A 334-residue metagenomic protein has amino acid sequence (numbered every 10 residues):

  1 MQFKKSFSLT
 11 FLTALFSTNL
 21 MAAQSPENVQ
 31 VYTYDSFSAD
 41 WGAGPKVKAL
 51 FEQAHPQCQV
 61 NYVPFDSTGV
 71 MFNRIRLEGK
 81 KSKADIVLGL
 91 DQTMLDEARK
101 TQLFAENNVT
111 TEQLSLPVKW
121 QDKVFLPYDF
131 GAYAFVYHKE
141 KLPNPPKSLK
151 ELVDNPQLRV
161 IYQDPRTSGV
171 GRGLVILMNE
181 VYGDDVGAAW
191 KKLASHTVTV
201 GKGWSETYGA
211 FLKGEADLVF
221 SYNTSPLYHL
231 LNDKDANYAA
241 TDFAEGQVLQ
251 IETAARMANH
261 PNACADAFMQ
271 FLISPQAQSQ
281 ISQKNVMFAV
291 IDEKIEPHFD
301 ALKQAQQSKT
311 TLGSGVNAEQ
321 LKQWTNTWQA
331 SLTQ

Functional and structural regions predicted by a protein language model:
S8-N19: Bacterial N-terminal signal peptides
P26-N28, Y32-G44, D66-T68, K83-A216: Extracytoplasmic ligand-binding site segments that recognize negatively charged/polar headgroups
P45-Y62: Short alpha-helix C-terminal cap/hinge motif
T93-E97, L212, A216-N237: A ligand-binding cleft/hinge motif common to bilobed small-molecule-binding domains
L116-P117, G131, W190-A194, V200-G201 (+2 more regions): Periplasmic-binding protein-like
A134-K141, N179, L249-A265, F271-L272 (+1 more regions): A bilobed periplasmic-binding-protein/Venus flytrap-type ligand-binding module shared by bacterial periplasmic
V160-T167, F271-I295: Periplasmic-binding protein-like
V186, A289-Q334: An extracytoplasmic/periplasmic, membrane-proximal ligand-sensing/linker region
